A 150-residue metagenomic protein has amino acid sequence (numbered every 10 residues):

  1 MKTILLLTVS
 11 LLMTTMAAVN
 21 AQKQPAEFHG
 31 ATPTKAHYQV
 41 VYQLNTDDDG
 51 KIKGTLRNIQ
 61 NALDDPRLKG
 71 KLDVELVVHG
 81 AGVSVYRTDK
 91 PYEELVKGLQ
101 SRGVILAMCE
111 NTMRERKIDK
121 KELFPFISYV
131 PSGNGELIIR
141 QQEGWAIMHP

Functional and structural regions predicted by a protein language model:
M1-I4: Positively charged n-region of N-terminal signal peptides that target proteins for export
L7-T15: Bacterial N-terminal signal peptides
A17-A21: Sec/Tat signal peptide C-region and signal peptidase I cleavage site
K23-D73: N-terminal secretory signal peptides
V40-Q43, E75-V78, I105-M108, H149: Structural recognition of the beta-strand scaffold that forms the well-ordered cores of secreted hydrolase catalytic
D47, H79-G82, N111: Solvent-exposed coil/turn segments that connect beta secondary-structure elements in extracytoplasmic/periplasmic
D73-Y86: Acidic helix-start/capping segments at beta-turn-to-alpha-helix junctions
R87-P150: A cross-taxonomic marker for long C-terminal extensions/tails that follow the last structured domain
